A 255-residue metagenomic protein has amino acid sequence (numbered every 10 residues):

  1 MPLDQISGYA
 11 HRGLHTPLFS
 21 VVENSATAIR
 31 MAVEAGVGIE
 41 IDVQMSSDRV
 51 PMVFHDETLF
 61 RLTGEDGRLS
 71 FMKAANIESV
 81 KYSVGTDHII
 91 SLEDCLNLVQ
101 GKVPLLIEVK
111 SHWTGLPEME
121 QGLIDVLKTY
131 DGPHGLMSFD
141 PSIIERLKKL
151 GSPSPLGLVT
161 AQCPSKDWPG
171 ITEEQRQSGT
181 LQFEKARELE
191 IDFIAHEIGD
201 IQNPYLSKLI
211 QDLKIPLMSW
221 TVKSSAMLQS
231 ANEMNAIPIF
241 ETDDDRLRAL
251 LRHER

Functional and structural regions predicted by a protein language model:
M1-R255: Phosphate-group recognition and catalysis centered on beta-loop-alpha active-site segments
